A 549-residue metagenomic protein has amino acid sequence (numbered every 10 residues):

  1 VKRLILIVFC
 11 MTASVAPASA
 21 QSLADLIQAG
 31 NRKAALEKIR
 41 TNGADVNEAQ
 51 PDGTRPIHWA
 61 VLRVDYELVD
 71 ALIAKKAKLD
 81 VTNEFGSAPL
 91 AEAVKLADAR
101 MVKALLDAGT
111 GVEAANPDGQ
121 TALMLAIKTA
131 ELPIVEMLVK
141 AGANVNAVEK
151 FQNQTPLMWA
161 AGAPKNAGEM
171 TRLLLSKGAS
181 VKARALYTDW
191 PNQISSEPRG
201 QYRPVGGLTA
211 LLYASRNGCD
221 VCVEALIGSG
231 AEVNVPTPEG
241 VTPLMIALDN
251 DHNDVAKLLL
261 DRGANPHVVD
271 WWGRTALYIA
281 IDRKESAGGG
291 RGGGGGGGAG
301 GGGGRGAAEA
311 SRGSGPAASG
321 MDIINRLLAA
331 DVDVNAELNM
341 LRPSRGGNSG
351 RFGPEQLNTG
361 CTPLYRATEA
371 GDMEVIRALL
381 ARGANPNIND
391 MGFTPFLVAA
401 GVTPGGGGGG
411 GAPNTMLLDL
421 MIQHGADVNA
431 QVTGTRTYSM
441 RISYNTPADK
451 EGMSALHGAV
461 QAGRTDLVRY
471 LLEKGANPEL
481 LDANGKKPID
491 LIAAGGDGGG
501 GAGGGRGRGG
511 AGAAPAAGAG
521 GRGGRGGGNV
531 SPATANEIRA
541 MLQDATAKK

Functional and structural regions predicted by a protein language model:
I5-S14: Bacterial N-terminal signal peptides
A16-A20: Sec/Tat signal peptide C-region and signal peptidase I cleavage site
Q21-D25, A49-P56, T82-A88, A115-T121 (+8 more regions): Ankyrin-repeat boundary/"N-cap" motif
Q21-W59: N-terminal segments that cap or nucleate solenoid repeat domains
D25-A29, W59-D65, E92-D98, L125-E131 (+12 more regions): Ankyrin repeat A-helix N-terminal signature
A34, E67-L68, R100-M101, P133-I134 (+8 more regions): Conserved ankyrin/ankyrin-like repeat signature
I39-A44, D70-K78, K103-G111, E136-N144 (+8 more regions): Ankyrin repeat domain, specifically the short helix-to-loop turn at the C-terminus of the second helix of each repeat
E285-A318, R345-F352, P404-A412, A494-A535 (+1 more regions): Disordered, low-complexity segments in secreted/periplasmic proteins that are enriched in proline
